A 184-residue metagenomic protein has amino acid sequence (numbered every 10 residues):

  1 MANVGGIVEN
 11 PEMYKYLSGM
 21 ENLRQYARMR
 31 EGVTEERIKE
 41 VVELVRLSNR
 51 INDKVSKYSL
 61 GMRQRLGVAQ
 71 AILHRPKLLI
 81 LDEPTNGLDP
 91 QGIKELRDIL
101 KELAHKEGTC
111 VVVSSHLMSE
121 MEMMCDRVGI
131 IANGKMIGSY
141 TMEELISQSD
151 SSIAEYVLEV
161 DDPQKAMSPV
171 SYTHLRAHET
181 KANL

Functional and structural regions predicted by a protein language model:
M1-V113, M118-A132, M136-G138: ABC transporter nucleotide-binding domains
L47, L158-V160: Hydrophobic residues in beta-strands and at strand termini
K135-V157: Conserved beta-strand-loop-alpha-helix hinge in the C-terminal portion of ABC ATPase nucleotide-binding domains
V160-Y172: Short amphipathic alpha-helix segments
T173-T180: Conserved small/polar residues in nucleotide/adenosyl-binding loops
A182-L184: N-terminal cationic leader/targeting segments used for protein routing and processing
